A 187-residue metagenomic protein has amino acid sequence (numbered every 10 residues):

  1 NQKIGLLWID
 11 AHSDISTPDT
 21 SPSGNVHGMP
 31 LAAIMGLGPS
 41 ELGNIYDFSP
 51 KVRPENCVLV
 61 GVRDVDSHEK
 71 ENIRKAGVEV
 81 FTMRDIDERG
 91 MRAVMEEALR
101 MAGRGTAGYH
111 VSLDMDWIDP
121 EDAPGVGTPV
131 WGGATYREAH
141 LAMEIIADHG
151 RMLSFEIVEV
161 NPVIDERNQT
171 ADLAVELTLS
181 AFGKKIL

Functional and structural regions predicted by a protein language model:
N1, N72-K75, E79-L187: Catalytic cores of soluble, metal-dependent hydrolases
N1-I45, H149-G150: Active-site histidine-anchored catalytic micro-motif
K3-W8, L59, H110-S112: Short glycine-aspartate micro-motif
W8-A11, M35, N56, G61-D64 (+2 more regions): Short, structured patches in soluble enzyme cores that scaffold and shape functional sites
D14, D64, I118: Short, solvent-exposed loop/turn segments at secondary-structure junctions
S16, V65-S67, P162-I164: Active-site environment of divalent metal-dependent phosphoester hydrolases
N25-S67, A93: Active-site glycine-rich loop that binds ribose-phosphate moieties when present
